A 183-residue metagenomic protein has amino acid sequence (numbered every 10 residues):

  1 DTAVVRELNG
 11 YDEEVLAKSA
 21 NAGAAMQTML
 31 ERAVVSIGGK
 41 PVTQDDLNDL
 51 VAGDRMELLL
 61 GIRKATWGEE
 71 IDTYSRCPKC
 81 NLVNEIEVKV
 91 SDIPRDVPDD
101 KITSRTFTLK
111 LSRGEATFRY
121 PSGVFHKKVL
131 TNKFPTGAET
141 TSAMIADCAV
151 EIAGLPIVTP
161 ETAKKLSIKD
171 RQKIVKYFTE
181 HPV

Functional and structural regions predicted by a protein language model:
D1-V183: Short, surface-exposed, charged amphipathic helix/loop patches that serve as local interaction elements
